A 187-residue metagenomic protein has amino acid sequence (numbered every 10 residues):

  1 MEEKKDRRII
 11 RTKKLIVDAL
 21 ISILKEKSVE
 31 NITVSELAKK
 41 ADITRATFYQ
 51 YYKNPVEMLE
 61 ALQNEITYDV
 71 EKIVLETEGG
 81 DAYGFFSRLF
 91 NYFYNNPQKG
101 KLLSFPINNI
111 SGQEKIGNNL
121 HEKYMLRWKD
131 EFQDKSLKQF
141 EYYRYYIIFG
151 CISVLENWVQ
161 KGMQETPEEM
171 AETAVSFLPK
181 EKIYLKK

Functional and structural regions predicted by a protein language model:
M1-K27, N31, E36, K40: Basic, helix-initiating cap at the start of DNA-binding domains
K14-S22, K40, E57-G80, G84 (+3 more regions): Alpha-helical structural segments
S22-V29, I73, T77, N96-P97 (+1 more regions): Basic, amphipathic alpha-helical hairpins
V29-I32, I43, K53, E165: Residue-level signal for the short linker/turn that defines the boundary of a DNA-recognition helix
D42-Y52, C151: Short hydrophobic/aromatic patch on the recognition helix
G79-M125: Helical hydrophobic small-molecule/effector-binding pocket
N108-I152, I183: Amphipathic alpha-helical packing segments from all-alpha helical-bundle domains
F149, N157-K187: C-terminal peripheral helix-coil segments that are non-catalytic and often amphipathic
